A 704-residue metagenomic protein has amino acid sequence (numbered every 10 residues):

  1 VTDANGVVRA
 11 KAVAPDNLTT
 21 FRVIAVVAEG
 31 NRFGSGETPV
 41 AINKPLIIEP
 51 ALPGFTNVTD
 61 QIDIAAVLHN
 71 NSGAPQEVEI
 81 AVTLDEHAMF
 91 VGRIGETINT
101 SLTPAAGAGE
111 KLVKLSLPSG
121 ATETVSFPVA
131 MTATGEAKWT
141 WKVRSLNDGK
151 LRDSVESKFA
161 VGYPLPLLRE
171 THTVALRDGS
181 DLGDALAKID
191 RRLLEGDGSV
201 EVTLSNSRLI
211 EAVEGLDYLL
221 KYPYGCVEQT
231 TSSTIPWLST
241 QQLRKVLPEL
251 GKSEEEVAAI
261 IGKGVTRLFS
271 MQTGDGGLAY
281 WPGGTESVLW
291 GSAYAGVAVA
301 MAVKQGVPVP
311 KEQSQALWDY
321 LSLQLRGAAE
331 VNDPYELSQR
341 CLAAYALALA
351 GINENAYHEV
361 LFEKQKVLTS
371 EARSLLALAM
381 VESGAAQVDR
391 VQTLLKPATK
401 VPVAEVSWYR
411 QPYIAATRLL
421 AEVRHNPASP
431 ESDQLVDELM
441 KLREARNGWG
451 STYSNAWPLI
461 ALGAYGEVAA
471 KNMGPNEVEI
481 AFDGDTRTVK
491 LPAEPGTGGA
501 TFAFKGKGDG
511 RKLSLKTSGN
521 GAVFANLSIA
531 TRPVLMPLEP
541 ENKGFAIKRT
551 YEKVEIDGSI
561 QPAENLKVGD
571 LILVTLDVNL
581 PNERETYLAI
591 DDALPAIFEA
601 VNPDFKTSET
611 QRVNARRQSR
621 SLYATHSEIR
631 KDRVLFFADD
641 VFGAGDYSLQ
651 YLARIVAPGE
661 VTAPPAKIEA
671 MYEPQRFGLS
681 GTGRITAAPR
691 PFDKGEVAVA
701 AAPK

Functional and structural regions predicted by a protein language model:
V1-I42, L186-I189, G196-I235, Q242 (+4 more regions): Thioester-forming pentapeptide GCGEQ
V7, R22, L84-V113, A121-T124 (+4 more regions): Long, domain-scale non-catalytic interaction/scaffolding regions in large secretory-pathway and trafficking proteins
K11-V13, A65-N71, T575-N579: Short edge beta-strand/loop segments characteristic of extracellular beta-sandwich folds
S35-T38, N43-L46, P50, M536-E539: Catalytic P-loop NTP-binding/switch module of NTPases
P39-P45, P53-N57, H69, T83-D85 (+5 more regions): Short beta-strand edge segments in extracellular beta-sheet folds
I47-I64, K114-L115: Beta-sheet-dominated interaction scaffolds and their linkers
A65, S126-P334, R340-A348, N355-F362 (+3 more regions): Extended, solvent-exposed functional surface patches
S72-P75, E583: Extracellular acidic loop/turn motifs
